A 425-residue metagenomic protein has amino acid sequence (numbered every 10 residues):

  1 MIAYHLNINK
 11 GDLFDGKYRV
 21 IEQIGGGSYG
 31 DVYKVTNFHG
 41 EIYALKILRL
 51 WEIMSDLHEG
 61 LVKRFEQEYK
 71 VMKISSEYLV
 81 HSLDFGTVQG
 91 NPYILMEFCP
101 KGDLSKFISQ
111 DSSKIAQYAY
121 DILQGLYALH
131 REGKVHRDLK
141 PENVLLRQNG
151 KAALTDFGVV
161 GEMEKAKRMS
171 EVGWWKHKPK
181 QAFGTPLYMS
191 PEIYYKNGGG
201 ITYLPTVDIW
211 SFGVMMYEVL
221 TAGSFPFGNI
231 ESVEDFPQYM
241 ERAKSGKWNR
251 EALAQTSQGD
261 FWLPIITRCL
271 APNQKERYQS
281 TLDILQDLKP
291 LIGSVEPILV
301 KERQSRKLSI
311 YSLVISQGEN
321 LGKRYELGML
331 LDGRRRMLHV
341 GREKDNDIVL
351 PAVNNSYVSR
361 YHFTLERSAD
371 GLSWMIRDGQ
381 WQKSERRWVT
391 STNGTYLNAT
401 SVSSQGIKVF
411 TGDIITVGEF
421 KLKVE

Functional and structural regions predicted by a protein language model:
I21-G27, V32: Protein kinase glycine-rich loop
S55-K73: AlphaC helix of the eukaryotic protein kinase fold
F85: Activation-segment/catalytic-loop signature of the eukaryotic protein kinase fold
Q89-D103: Conserved short submotifs of the Hanks-type protein kinase catalytic core that shape the nucleotide-binding pocket
Y118-A119: Activation segment signature within eukaryotic-like protein kinase domains
Q124-K134: Protein kinase catalytic-loop region centered on the HRD/HxD motif
D283-Y357, E366-S373, R377, K423-E425: Intrinsically disordered, low-complexity acidic Ser/Thr-rich regulatory segments
R367-G371, R377-D378, S384-E425: C-terminal boundary/linker segments immediately following FHA domains
